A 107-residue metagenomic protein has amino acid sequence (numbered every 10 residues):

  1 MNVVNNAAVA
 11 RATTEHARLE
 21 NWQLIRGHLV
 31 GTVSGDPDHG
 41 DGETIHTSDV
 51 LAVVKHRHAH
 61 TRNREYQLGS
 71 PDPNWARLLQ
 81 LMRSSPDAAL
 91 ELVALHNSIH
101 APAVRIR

Functional and structural regions predicted by a protein language model:
M1-V50, P71-R107: N-terminal non-globular leader segments, chiefly Sec-dependent signal peptides
A52-H56: A short, compositionally biased
A59: Short aromatic-centered micro-motifs
E65-L68: Short, isolated positions in well-ordered beta-strands
